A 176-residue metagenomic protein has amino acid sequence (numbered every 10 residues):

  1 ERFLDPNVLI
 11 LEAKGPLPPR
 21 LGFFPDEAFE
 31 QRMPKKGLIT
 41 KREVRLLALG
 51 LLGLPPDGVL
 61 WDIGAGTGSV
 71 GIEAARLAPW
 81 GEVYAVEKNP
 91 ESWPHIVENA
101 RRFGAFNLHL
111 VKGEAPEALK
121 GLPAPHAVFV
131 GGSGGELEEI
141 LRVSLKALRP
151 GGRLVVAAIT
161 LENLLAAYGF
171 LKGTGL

Functional and structural regions predicted by a protein language model:
E1-P56, W61, H95-F103: Class I SAM-dependent transferase core
L52-L54, A78, L148: A generic alpha-to-beta junction signature in SAM-dependent methyltransferases
G64: Conserved S-adenosyl-L-methionine
T67-P79: Conserved SAM-binding loop of SAM-dependent methyltransferases across substrates and taxa, primarily the Class I
W80-Y84: Short beta-strand element of Class I
V86-P125: S-adenosyl-L-methionine
A124-G132: Short SAM/SAH-binding signature in class I
L141-L176: C-terminal substrate-binding/active-site "lid" region of AdoMet-derived donor-dependent transferases
